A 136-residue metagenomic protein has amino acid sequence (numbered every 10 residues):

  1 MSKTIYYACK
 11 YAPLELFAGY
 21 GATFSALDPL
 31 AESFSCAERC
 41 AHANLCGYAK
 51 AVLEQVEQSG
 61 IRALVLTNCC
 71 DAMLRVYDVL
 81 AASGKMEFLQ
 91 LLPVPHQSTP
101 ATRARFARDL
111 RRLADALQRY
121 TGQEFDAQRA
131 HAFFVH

Functional and structural regions predicted by a protein language model:
M1-H136: An N-terminal assembly and electron-transfer interface module characteristic of large anaerobic redox and radical
